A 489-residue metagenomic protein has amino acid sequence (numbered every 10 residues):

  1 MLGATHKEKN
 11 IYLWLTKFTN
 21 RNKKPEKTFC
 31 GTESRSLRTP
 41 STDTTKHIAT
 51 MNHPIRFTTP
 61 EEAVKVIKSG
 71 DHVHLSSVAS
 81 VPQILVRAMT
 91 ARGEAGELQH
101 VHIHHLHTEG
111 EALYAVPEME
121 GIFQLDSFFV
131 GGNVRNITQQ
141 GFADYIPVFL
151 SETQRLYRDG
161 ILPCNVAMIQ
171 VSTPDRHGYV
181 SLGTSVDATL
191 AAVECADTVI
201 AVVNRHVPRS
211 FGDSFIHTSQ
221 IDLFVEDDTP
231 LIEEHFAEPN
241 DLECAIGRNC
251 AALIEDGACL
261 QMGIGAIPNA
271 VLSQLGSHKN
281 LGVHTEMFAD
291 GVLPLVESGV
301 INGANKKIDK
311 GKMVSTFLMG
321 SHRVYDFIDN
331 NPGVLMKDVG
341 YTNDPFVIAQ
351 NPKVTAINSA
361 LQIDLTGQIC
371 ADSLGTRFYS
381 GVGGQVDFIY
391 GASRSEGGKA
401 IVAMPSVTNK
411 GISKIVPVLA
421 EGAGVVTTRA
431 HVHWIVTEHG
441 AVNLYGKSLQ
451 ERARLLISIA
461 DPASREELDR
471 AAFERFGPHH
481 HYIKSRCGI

Functional and structural regions predicted by a protein language model:
H6, N10-Y12, N20-N22, D43 (+1 more regions): Intrinsic-disorder-associated, low-complexity terminal segments enriched in Asp/Asn/His/Tyr and depleted of Lys/Arg
L15, S36-L37: Intrinsic disorder
L37-P40, I48: N-terminal mitochondrial targeting presequences
H47-I489: Conserved alpha/beta enzyme-core scaffold
